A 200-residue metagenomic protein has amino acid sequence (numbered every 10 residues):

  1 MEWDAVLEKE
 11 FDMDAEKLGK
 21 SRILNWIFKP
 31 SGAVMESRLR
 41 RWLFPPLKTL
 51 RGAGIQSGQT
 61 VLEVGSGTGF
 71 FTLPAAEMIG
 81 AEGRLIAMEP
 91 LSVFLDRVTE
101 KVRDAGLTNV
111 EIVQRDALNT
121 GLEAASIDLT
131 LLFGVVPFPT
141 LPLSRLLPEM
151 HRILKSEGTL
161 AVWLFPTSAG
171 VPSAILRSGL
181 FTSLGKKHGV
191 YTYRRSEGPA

Functional and structural regions predicted by a protein language model:
R40-S57: Conserved alpha-helix/loop element of class I SAM-dependent methyltransferases that forms part of the SAM/SAH-binding
G58-G67: Conserved class I S-adenosyl-L-methionine
T68-N119: Class I SAM-dependent methyltransferase SAM/SAH-binding core
A76, S144-S156: A short glycine-rich, Lys/Arg-flanked "PGG" loop and its adjoining helix->strand segment in the class I
L118-T130: A short acidic, Gly/Pro-enriched loop at the edge of an enzyme's catalytic core that lines a small-molecule cofactor
D128-P142: A short SAM/SAH-binding and catalytic strip from SAM-dependent methyltransferases
E157-F165: Conserved beta-strand signature within the Rossmann-like core of class I S-adenosyl-L-methionine
G179-A200: Core SAM-dependent methyltransferase catalytic element
